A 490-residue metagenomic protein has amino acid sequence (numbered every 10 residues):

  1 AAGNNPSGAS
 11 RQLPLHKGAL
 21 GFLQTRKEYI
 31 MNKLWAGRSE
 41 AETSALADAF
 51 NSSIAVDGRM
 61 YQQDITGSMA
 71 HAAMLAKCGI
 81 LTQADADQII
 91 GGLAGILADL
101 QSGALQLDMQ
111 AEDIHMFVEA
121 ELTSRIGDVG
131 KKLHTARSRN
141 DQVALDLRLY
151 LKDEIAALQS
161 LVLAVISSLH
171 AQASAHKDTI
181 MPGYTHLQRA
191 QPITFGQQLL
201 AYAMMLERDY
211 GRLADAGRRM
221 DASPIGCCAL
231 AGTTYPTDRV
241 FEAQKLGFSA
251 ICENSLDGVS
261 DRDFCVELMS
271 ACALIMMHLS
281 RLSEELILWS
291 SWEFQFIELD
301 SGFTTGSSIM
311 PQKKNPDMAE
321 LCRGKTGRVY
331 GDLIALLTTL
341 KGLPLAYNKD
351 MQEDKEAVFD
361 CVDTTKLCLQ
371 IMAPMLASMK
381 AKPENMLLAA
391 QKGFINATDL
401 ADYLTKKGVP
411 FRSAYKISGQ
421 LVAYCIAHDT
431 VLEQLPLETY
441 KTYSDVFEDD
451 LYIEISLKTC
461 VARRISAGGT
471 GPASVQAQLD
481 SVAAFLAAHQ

Functional and structural regions predicted by a protein language model:
A1-I30: Intrinsic disorder/low-complexity segments
G18, D141, L282: Short, conserved catalytic/metal-binding motifs centered on acidic residues
M31-G232, T237-A243, T305-G306, L321 (+3 more regions): A helix-coil-helix interface module used to build multimeric assemblies and to scaffold catalytic/cofactor sites
N32-Q63, G67, D128-V129, M310-Q490: Glycine-rich cofactor/substrate-binding loops
H71, G92, I96-D99, E121 (+18 more regions): Generic, well-ordered alpha-helical scaffold segments in large soluble proteins
L151-V162, C272-M277, R281, T405: Alpha-helical support elements that line or immediately flank enzyme active sites and cofactor-binding pockets
S174, P182, Q188-G342, K349 (+3 more regions): Charged, flexible cofactor/metal-binding loops and thiol motifs
